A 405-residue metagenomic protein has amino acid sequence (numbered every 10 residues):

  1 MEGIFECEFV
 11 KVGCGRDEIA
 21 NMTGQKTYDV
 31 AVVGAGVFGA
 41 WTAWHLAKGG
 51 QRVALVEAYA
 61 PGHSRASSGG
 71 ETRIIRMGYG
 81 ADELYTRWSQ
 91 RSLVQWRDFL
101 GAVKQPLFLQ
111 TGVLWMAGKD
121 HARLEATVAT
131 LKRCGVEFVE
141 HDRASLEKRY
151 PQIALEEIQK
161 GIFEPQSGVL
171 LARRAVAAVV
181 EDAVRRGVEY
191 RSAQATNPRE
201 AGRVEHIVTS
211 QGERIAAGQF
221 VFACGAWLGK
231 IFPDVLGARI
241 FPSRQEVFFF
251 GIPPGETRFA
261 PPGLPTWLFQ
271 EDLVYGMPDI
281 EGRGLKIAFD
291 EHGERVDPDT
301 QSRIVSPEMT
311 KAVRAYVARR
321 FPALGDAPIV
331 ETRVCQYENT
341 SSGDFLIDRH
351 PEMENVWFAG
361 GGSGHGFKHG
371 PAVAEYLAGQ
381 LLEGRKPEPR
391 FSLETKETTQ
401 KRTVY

Functional and structural regions predicted by a protein language model:
G24-G36, A54: Beta1/beta-strand and adjacent pyrophosphate-binding region of the FAD-binding site in flavoprotein oxidoreductases
K26-Y28, S210-Q219: Core beta-strand elements of the Rossmann-like FAD/NAD(P) dinucleotide-binding domain in flavoenzyme oxidoreductases
G39-A40: N-terminal Rossmann-fold NAD(P) dinucleotide-binding loop
W44-K48, K104-Q110, Q219-F222, A226-N355: Active-site substrate-recognition segment that forms the wall of the catalytic cavity or substrate channel
A47-S68: Glycine-rich FAD pyrophosphate-binding loop
T72-R149, L273: Dinucleotide-binding Rossmann-like beta1-alpha1 core, especially the glycine-rich loop that anchors the ADP
D98, G118-G187, R191-S192, N197-R203: Flavin (FAD/FMN) cofactor-binding and adjacent substrate-gating region of FAD-dependent oxidoreductase domains
Y316-Y405: C-terminal catalytic lobe of FAD-dependent flavoproteins
